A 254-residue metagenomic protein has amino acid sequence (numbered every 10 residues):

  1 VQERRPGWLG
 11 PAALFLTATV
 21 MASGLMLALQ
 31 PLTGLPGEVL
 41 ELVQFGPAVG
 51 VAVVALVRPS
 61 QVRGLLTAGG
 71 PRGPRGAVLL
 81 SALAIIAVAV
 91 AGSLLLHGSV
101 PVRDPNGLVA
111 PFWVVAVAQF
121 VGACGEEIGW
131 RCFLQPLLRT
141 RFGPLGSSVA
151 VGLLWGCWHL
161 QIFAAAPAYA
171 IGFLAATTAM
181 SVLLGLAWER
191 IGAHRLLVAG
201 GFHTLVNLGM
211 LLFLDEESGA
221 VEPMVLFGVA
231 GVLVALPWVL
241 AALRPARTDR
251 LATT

Functional and structural regions predicted by a protein language model:
Q2-A123, F213-T254: Specific transmembrane helices
F15, L40, F133, S147-S148 (+1 more regions): Alpha-helical transmembrane segments and their helix-entry boundary regions
V20, F45, L83, A116 (+6 more regions): Residue-level signature of the transmembrane alpha-helical core of multi-pass small-molecule transporters
G24-A28, A52, Q119-F120, L153-L160 (+2 more regions): Alpha-helical transmembrane segments of multipass membrane proteins
G125-A150, L183-L186, R190-H194: Membrane-interface helix/loop boundary segments of multi-pass membrane proteins
E127, H159, H203, N207: Histidine-centered divalent metal-coordination motifs
L145-A166: Membrane-helix boundary elements
G172-G228: Functionally important transmembrane alpha-helices
